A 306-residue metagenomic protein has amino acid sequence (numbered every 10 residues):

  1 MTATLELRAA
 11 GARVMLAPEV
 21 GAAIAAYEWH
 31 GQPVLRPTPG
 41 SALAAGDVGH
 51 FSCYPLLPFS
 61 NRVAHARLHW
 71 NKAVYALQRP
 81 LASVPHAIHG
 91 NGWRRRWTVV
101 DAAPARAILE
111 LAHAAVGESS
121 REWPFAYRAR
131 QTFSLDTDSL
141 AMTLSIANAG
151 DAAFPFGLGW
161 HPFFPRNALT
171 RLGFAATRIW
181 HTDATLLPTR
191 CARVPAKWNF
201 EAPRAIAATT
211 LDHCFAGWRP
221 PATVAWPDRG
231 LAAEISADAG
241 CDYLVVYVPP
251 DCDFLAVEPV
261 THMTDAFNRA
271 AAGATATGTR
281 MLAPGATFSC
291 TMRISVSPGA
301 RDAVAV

Functional and structural regions predicted by a protein language model:
M1-G11: Short, Gly/Pro- and small/polar-rich lid/capping loops
R8, Q78-L81, P85-T137: Extended, loop-rich substrate-binding clefts of extracytoplasmic carbohydrate-active enzymes
M15-V74, P80, A256: Acidic-aromatic substrate-binding/catalytic surfaces of carbohydrate-active enzymes
L16, L144-G150, V248: Asparagine-centered strand-capping/turn motif at beta-strand->loop junctions
S52-P58, F267-A274: Short, structured beta-strand/loop micro-motifs enriched in basic residues and often containing a Trp
L68-A76, L144, R280-S297: Short Pro-Gly-centered flexible turn/kink motifs
A153-P155, P162-D238: Active-site/ligand-binding surface loops and adjacent short beta/alpha elements that line catalytic pockets across
P227-N268: Glycine-rich active-site loops that engage anionic ligands at enzyme catalytic sites
